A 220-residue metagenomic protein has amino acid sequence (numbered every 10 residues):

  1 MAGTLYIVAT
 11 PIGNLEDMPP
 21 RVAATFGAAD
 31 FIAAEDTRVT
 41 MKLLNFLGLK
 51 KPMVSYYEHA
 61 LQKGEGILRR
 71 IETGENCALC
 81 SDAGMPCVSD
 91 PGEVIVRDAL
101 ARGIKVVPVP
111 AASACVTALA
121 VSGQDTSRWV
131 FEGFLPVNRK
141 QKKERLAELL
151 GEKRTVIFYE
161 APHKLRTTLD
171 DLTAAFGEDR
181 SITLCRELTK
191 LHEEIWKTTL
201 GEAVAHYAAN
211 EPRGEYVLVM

Functional and structural regions predicted by a protein language model:
M1-E58: Glycine-rich, flexible N-terminal cofactor/catalytic loop recognition
A2, T155, Y159-M220: A contiguous loop/helix-start segment that scaffolds small-molecule binding in enzyme catalytic cores
I12-L15, D82-P86, P162-K164, L188: Short glycine-rich anion-binding loops that position phosphate/pyrophosphate groups of nucleotides and phosphorylated
F26-I32, G103-V107, T155-V156: Short active-site oxyanion
V54-Q62, F134-R139: Conserved helicase motor
G64-S113: Glycine/small-residue-rich loop that forms an oxyanion/phosphate-binding "nest" at active or ligand-binding sites
V94-E152: Class I SAM-dependent methyltransferase SAM-binding "motif I" and its flanking Rossmann-like core
